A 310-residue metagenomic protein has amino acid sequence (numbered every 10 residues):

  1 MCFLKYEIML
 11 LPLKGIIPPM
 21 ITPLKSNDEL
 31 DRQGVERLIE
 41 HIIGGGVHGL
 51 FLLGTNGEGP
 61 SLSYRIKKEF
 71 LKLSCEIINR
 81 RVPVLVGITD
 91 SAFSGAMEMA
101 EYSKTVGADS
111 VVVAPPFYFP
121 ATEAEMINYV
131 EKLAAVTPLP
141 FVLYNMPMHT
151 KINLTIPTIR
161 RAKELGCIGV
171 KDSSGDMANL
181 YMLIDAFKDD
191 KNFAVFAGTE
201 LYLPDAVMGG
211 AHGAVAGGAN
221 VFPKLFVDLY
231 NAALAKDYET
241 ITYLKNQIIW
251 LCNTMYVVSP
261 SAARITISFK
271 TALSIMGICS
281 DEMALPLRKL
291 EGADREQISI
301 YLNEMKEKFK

Functional and structural regions predicted by a protein language model:
Y6, L10-P18, T22-N153: Active-site beta->alpha loop and helix N-cap motifs at the rims of alpha/beta catalytic domains
P12, I17-I21, H41, G45-V47 (+3 more regions): C-terminal alpha-helical cap/extension of soluble enzyme domains
P18, L52, G57-P60, D90 (+4 more regions): Short, flexible micro-motifs
V35, K67, L71, A96 (+5 more regions): A general structural signal for well-ordered alpha-helical segments in protein cores
G45, E69, L73-I78, Y102 (+9 more regions): Alpha-helical structural signal in soluble globular domains
T89, M148-T155, N179, C252-A263: Electropositive, surface-exposed helix/loop patches at the edges of structured domains that serve as adaptable
A135, H149-I249: Catalytic alpha/beta core domains of metabolic enzymes, predominantly
